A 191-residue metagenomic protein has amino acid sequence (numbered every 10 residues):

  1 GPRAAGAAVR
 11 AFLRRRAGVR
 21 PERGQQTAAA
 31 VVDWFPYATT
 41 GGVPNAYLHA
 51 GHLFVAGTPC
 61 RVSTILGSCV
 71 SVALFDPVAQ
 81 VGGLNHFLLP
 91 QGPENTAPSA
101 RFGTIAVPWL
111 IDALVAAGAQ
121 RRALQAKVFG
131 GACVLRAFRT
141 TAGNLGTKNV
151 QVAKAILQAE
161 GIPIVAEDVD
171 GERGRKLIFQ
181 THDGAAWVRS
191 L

Functional and structural regions predicted by a protein language model:
P2-A8: Extreme N-terminal basic, low-complexity initiation segments that serve as generic localization/processing leaders
T27-T40, P44-T64: Phosphate-centric recognition/catalysis
L48, A79, R101-I105, W109 (+5 more regions): Conserved active-site and cofactor/substrate-binding residues in soluble primary-metabolism enzymes
G57, D76-Q80, Q180-D183: Short acidic-glycine loop/turn motifs at beta-strand connectors
V62-A117: Conserved mixed alpha/beta catalytic, RNA-binding, or beta-rich assembly cores of soluble enzyme, regulatory
A123-G130: Short glycine-rich phosphate-binding loop at a beta-alpha junction
L135-T147: Phosphate/ribose-phosphate-bearing ligand recognition and processing surfaces, centered on ADP-ribose/NAD(+/P+) systems
G146-L191: Divalent-metal-activated hydrolytic enzyme cores
